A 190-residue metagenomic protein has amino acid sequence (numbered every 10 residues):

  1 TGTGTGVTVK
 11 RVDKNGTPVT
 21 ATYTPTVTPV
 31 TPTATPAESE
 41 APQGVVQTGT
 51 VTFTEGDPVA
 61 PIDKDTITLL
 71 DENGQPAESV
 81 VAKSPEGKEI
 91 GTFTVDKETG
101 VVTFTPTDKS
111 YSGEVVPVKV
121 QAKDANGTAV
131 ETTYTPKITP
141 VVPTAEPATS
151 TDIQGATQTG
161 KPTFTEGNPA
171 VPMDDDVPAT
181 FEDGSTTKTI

Functional and structural regions predicted by a protein language model:
T1-T20, S84-T132, G184-I190: Acidic, turn/loop-rich segments in luminal/extracellular domains of secretory-pathway and cell-surface proteins
G6, S39, V177-F181: Aliphatic-rich, non-membrane protein domains
Y23-P29, Y134-P140: Interdomain boundary/hinge segments at the C-termini of tandem beta-sandwich modules
T24, A41-P42, V102-F104: Residue-level detection of beta-strand scaffold positions
V30-P36, P140-P147: Proline-enriched interdomain boundary motifs that mark the N-terminal boundary and often initiate the first structured
E38-Q47, P147-T157: Short, solvent-exposed loop/linker segments at the N-terminal edge of repeated beta-sheet extracellular domains
G49-T99, Y134, T157-I190: Surface-exposed or secretory-pathway low-complexity segments enriched in glycine-proline and Ser/Thr/acidic residues
